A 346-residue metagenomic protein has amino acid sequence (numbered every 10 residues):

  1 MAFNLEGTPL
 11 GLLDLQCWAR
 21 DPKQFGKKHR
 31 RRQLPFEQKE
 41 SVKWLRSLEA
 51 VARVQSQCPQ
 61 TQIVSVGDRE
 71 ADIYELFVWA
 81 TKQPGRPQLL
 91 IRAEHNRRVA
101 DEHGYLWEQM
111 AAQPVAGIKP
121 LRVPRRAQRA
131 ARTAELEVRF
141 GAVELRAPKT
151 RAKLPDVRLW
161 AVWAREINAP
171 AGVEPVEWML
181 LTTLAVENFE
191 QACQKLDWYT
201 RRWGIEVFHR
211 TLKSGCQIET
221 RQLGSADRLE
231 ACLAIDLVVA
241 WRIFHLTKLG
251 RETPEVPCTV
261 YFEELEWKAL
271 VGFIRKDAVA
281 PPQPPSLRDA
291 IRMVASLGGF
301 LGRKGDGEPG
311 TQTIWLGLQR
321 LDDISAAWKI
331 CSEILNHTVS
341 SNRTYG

Functional and structural regions predicted by a protein language model:
A2-G346: Single, function-defining residue in the core of a domain
